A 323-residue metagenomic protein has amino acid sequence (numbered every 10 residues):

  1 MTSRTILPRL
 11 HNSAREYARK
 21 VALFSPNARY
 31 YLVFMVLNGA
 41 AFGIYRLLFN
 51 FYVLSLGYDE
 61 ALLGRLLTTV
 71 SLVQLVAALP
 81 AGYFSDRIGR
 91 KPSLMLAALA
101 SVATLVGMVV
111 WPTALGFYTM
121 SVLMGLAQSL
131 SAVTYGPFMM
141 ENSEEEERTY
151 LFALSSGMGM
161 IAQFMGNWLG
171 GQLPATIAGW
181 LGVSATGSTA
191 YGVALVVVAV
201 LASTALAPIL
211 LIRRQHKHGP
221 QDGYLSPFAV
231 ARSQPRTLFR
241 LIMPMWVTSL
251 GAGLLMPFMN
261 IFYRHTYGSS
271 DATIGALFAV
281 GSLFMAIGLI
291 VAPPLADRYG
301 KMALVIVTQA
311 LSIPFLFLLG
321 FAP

Functional and structural regions predicted by a protein language model:
T2-S25, R213-P244: Juxtamembrane intracellular "pre-TM" segments in multi-pass secondary transporters
S13-V73, T237-F278: Helix-loop boundary and gating motifs at the non-cytosolic
V36, T104, L115-S131, W246-V247: Hydrophobic core of transmembrane alpha-helices in multi-pass small-molecule transporters, especially MFS/SLC-type
R65-G82, A279-A292: Central cavity-lining transmembrane alpha-helices of secondary-active solute carriers, predominantly the Major
A77-G89, P174, G288-K301: Helix-to-loop junctions at the C-terminal end of transmembrane segments in multipass secondary transporters
P92-G107, A303-L318: Structural signature of the two symmetry-related core transmembrane helices
V109-M120, G320-P323: Helix-loop junctions at membrane interfaces in 12-TM secondary transporters
A199-H218: C-terminal membrane-cytosol helix-exit motif in multi-pass small-molecule transporters
